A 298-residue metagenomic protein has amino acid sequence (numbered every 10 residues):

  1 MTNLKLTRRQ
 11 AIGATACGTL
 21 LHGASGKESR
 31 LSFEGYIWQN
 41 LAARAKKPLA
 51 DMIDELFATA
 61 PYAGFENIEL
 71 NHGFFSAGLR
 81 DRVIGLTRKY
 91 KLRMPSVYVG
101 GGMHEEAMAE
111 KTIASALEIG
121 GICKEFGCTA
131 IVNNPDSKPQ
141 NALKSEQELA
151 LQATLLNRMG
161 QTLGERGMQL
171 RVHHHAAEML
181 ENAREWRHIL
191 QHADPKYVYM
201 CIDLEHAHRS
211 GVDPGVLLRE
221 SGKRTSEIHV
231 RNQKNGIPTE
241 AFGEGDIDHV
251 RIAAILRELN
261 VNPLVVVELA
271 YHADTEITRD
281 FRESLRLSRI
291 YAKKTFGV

Functional and structural regions predicted by a protein language model:
T2-F126, Q147, T275, R279-V298: N-terminal pre-domain/capping segments
A16-L21, R93, E106-M200, R209 (+1 more regions): Active-site acidic/histidine proton-transfer and metal-coordination neighborhood in alpha/beta enzyme cores
S29-G35, I68-L70, M94-V99, I131-N133 (+4 more regions): Hydrophobic faces of well-ordered beta-strands that scaffold small-molecule active sites in alpha/beta enzyme cores
Y36-W38, N71-G73, V99-H104, D136-K138 (+4 more regions): Active-site beta-loop-alpha junctions enriched in small/polar residues
Q39-A50, L143, A183, H206-N262 (+1 more regions): Gly/Pro-rich active-site loop or hairpin
I53-F57, R80-I84, A116-G120, A153-G160 (+6 more regions): Generic structural signal for well-ordered alpha-helices, preferentially at hydrophobic/aromatic core positions
Y62-F65, E125-F126, M159-M168, I255-V261 (+1 more regions): A structural motif corresponding to the C-terminal end of an alpha-helix and its immediate exit/capping segment
G64, A193-Y199, G222-S226: Glycine-enriched alpha-helix->loop->beta-strand junction motifs that scaffold or abut catalytic
